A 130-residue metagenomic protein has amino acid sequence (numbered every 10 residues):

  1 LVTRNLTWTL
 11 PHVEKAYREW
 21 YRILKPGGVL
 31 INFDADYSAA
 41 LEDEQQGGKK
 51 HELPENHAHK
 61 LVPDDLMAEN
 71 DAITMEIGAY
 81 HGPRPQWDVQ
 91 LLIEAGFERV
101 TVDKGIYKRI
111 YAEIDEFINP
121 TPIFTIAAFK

Functional and structural regions predicted by a protein language model:
L1-V13: A short SAM/SAH-binding and catalytic strip from SAM-dependent methyltransferases
P11, K25, K130: Short conserved AdoMet
E14-V29: A short glycine-rich, Lys/Arg-flanked "PGG" loop and its adjoining helix->strand segment in the class I
A16, A39-A40, V89, D103 (+2 more regions): Ligand-binding pocket scaffold of soluble enzyme catalytic domains
V29-L66: Conserved class I S-adenosyl-L-methionine
K60-A79: Short, glycine-/aromatic-enriched active-site segment of Class I SAM-dependent methyltransferases
G78-D103: Short alpha-helix
A95-E98, Y111-K130: Core SAM-dependent methyltransferase catalytic element
